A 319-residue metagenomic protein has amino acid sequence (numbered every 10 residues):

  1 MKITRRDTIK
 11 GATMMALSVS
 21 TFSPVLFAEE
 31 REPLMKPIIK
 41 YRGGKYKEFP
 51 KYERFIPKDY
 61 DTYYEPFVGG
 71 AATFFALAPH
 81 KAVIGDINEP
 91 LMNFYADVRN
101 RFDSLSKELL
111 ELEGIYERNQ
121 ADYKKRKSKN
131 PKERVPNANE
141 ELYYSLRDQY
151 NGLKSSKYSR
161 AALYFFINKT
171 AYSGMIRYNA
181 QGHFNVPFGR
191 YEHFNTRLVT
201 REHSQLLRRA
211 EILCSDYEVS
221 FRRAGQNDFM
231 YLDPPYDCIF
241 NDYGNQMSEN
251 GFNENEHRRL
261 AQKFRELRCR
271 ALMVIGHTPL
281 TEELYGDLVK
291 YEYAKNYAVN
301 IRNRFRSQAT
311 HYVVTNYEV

Functional and structural regions predicted by a protein language model:
K2, D7-A28: N-terminal export signals
I9, D237, N245, N250-V319: Long, positively charged, glycine-interspersed low-complexity recognition regions
S23-K40: C-terminal segment of N-terminal export signals and the immediately downstream linker at the start of the mature
Y46-K58: Conserved alpha-helix/loop element of class I SAM-dependent methyltransferases that forms part of the SAM/SAH-binding
Y52-F55, Y63-L77, I84-E89, F165 (+6 more regions): Conserved proline-anchored active-site loop of SAM-dependent methyltransferases that bridges a beta-strand
F74-A78, R223-A224, L280-D287: Short loop/helix-cap segments at secondary-structure boundaries that form the rim of catalytic
H80-R208: Class I S-adenosyl-L-methionine-dependent methyltransferase module
H203-K263: Conserved mid-sequence domains
